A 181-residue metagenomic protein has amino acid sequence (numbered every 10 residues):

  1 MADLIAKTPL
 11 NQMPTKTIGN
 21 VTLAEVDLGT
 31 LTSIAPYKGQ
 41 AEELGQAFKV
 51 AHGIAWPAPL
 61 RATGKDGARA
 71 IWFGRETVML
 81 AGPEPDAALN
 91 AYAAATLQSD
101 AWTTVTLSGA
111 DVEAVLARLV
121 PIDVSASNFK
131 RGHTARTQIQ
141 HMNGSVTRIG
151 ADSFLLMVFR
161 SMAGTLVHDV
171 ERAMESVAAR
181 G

Functional and structural regions predicted by a protein language model:
M1-G181: Basic, glycine/lysine-rich polyanion-binding surfaces/domains
